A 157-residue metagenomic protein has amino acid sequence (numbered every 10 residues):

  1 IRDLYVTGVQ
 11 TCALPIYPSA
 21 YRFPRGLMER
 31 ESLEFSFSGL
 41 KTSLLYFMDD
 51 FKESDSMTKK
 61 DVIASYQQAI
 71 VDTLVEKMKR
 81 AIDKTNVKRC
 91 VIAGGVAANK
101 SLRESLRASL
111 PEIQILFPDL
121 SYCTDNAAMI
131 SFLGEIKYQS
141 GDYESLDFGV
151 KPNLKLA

Functional and structural regions predicted by a protein language model:
I1-C12: Single conserved hydrophobic/aromatic residue that forms the stacking wall/gate of nucleotide- or nucleobase-binding
L4, S65-Q68, S121-N126: Short, conserved micro-motifs enriched in small and acidic residues
A13-C90, N99-L110, Y138: A contiguous, well-structured pocket-lining segment that forms one wall/lid of small-molecule binding clefts in soluble
C90, R107-I130: Conserved phosphate-binding/catalytic loops in two-lobed NTP-binding clefts
G95-V96, L120: Active-site metal-binding loops of divalent metal-dependent hydrolases
A97, Q114, K155: Surface "functional belts" at beta-alpha junctions
S101, Y122-Q139: Claisen-condensing/thiolase-fold acyl-transfer catalytic domains that form or cleave C-C bonds in fatty acid
K137-A157: Acidic, glycine/GT-rich loop-and beta-edge segments that sit at the periphery of enzyme/chaperone cores
